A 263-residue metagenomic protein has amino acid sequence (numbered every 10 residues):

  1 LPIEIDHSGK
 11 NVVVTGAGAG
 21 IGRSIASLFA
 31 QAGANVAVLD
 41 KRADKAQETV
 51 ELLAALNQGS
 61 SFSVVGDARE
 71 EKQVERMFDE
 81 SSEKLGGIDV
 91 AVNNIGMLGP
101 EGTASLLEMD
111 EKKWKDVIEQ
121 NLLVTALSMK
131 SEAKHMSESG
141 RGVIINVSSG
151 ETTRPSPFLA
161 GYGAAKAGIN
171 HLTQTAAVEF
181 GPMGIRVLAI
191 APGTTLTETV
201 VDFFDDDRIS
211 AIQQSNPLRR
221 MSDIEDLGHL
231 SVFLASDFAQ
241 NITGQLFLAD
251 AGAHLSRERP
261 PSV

Functional and structural regions predicted by a protein language model:
P2-I3, L98, T103, T243-V263: Short C-terminal tail/terminal secondary-structure segment of NAD(P)H-dependent dehydrogenase/reductase domains
G18-G20: Conserved glycine-rich cofactor-binding loop
L85, M129, R141, R220-A249 (+1 more regions): C-terminal substrate-recognition "lid" of short-chain dehydrogenase/reductases
G102-L106, D110-I118, I212: Substrate-binding pocket helix/loop in short-chain dehydrogenase/reductase
M129, A165, T173: Active-site helix of classical SDR
K134, V178-E179, Q240: Alpha-helical segment proximal to the catalytic Tyr-Lys
G181, R186, I242-G244: Short, small/polar-rich loop/turn modules that mediate ligand/substrate recognition or access, typified
